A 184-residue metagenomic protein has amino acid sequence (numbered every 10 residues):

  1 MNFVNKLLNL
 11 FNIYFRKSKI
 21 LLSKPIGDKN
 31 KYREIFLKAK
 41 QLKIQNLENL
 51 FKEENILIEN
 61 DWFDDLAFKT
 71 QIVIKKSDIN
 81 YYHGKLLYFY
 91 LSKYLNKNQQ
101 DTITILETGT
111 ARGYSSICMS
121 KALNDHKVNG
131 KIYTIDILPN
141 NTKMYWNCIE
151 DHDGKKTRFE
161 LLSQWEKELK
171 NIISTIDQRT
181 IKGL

Functional and structural regions predicted by a protein language model:
M1-E59, D64: Membrane-proximal basic amphipathic "stem/tether" segments
N5, G84-K85: Non-catalytic, well-ordered alpha-helical scaffold segments
I13, N80-Y82: Short alpha-helical segments used as structural interaction elements across diverse proteins
K40, N60-D78, K85-L184: S-adenosylmethionine/decaboxylated-SAM
